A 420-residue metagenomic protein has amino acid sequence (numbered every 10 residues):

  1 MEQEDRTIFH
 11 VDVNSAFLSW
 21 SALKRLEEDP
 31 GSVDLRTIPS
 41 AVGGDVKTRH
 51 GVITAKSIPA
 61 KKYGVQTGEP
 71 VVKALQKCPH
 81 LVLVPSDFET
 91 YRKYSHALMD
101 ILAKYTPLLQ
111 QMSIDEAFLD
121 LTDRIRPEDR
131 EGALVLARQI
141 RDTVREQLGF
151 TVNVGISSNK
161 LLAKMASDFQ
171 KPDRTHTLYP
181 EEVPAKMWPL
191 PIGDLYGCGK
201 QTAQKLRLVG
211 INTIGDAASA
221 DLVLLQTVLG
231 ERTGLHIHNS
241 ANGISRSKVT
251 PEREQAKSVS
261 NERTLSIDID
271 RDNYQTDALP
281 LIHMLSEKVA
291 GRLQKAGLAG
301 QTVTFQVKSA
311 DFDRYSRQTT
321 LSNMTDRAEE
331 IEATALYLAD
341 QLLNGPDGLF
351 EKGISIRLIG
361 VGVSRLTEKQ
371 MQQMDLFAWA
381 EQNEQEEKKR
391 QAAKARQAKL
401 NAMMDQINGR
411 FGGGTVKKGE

Functional and structural regions predicted by a protein language model:
M1-N239, N383-E420: Gly/Gly-Pro- and Ser/Thr-rich, intrinsically disordered tail segments characteristic of DNA damage-repair and tolerance
E2-Q3, H10, D194, Q204-G353 (+1 more regions): DNA-contacting surface of Y-family translesion DNA polymerases
N14-A16, V46-R49, A310-D313, L366-K369: Short, charged/polar surface micro-motifs in flexible loops or helix N-caps
W20, N323-E420: Acidic, metal-coordinating catalytic segment for phosphate/diphosphate chemistry, firing primarily on the Nudix
I38, V152, D173, Q301-V303 (+2 more regions): Change "...and in nucleic-acid phosphodiester-cleaving endonucleases..." to "...and in nucleic-acid processing enzymes
M112-E116, S157-K160, E254, L298-T302 (+1 more regions): Short Gly/Ser/Thr- and Asp/Glu-enriched loop/turn motifs at secondary-structure junctions
T122, S157-N159, K308, I359-L366: Short loop/turn motifs enriched for small/polar and acidic residues
